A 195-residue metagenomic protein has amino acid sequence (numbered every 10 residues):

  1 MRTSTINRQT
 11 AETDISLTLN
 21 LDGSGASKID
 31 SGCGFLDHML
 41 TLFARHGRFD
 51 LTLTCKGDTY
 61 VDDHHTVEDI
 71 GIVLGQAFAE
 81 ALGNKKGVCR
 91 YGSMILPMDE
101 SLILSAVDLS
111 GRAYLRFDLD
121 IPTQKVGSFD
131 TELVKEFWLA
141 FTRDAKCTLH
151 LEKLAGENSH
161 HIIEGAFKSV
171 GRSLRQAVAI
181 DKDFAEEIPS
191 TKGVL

Functional and structural regions predicted by a protein language model:
M1-L195: N-terminal intrinsically disordered, cationic/polar leader segments that include organellar targeting peptides
